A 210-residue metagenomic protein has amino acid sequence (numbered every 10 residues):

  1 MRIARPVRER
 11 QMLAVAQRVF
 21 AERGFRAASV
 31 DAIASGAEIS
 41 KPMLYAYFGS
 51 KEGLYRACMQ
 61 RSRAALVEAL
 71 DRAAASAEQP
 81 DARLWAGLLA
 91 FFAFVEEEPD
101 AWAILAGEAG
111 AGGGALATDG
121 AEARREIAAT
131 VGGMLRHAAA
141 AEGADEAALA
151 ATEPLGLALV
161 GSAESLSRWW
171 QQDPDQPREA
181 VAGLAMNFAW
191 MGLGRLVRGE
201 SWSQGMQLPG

Functional and structural regions predicted by a protein language model:
M1-V7, A139-E146, V197-G210: N-terminal intrinsically disordered/low-complexity leader segments
Q11, V15, V19-G53, A57: Helix-turn-helix
G53-S62, L105: Alpha-helical DNA-contacting segments of helix-turn-helix folds
C58-A86, V131-A139: Amphipathic alpha-helical linker/stalk segments
A64-V67, G114-A141, E153-L157, G161 (+1 more regions): Amphipathic alpha-helical packing segments from all-alpha helical-bundle domains
D71-D100, A144, L159, A182: Hydrophobic alpha-helical connector segments
A86, A93-G133, G143-E153, R168-D175: Short secondary-structure transition hinges
A93-E97, A101, G133, H137 (+2 more regions): Amphipathic C-terminal alpha-helical segment
